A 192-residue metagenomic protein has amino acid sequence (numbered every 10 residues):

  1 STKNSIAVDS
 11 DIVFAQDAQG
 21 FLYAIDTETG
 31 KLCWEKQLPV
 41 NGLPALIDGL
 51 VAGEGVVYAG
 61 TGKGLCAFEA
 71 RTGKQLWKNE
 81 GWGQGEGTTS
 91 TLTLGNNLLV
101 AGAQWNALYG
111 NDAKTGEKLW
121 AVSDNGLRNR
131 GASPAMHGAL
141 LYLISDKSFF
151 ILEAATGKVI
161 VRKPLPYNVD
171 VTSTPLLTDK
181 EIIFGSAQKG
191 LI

Functional and structural regions predicted by a protein language model:
S1-S10, A18, L32-E54, G62 (+5 more regions): Extracytoplasmic beta-rich repeat domains
G20, K63, N106, K147 (+1 more regions): Repetitive beta-architecture junctions, highlighting loop-to-beta-strand starts across blade-like repeats
D26-G30, E69-G73, D112-G116, E153-G157: Short loop/turn segments that connect beta-strands within beta-propeller blades
T93, G110, S133-A135, L143 (+1 more regions): Short, conserved, surface-exposed binding loops centered on an aromatic residue
D146, A154, K180, A187-Q188: Short, loop-centered acidic/histidine patches that primarily coordinate divalent metals
